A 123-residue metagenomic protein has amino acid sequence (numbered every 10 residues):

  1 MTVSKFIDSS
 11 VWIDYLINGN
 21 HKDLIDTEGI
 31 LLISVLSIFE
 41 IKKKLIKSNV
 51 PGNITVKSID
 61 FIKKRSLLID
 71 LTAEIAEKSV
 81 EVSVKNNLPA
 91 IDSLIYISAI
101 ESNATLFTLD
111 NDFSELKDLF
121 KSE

Functional and structural regions predicted by a protein language model:
M1-I33, L45-K57, R65: Short, well-structured N-terminal submotif of metal-dependent ribonuclease cores
M1-S4, I100-E123: Acidic, PIN/NYN-like endoribonuclease modules and their adjacent C-terminal/linker elements
I7-D8, I33-V35, I54, L88-P89 (+2 more regions): Histidine- and aromatic-rich ligand-binding microenvironments
S9, A73, D92-S93: Conserved glycosyltransferase catalytic-site signature
I13, F39-K42, S114: Nucleotide phosphate-binding site architecture
I41, P89-T105: Acidic, metal-associated active-site segment
S58, I62-V84: Acidic catalytic patch
